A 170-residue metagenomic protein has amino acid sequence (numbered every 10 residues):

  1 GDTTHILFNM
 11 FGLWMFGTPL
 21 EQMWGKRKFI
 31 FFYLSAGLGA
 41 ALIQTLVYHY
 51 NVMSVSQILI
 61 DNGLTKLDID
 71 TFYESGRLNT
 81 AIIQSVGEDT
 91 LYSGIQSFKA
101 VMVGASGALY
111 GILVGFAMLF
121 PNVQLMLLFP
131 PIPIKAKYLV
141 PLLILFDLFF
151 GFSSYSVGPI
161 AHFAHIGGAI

Functional and structural regions predicted by a protein language model:
G1-I170: A detector for small-residue-rich transmembrane helices and their helix-helix packing motifs
